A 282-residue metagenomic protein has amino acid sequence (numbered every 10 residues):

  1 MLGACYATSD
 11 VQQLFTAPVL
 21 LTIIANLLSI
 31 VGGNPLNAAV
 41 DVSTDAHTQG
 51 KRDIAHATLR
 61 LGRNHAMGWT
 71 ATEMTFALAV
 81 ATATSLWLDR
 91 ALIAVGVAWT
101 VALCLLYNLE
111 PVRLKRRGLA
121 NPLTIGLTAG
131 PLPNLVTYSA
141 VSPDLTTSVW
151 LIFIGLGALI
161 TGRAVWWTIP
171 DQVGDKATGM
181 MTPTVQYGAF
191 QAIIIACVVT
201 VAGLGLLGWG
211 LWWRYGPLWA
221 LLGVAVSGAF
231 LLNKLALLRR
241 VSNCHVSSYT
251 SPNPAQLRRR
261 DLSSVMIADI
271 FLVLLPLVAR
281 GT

Functional and structural regions predicted by a protein language model:
M1-G3, P122-Y138, V185-A189, T250-V273: Small-residue-rich segments of transmembrane alpha-helices in multi-pass membrane proteins, especially helix faces
L2-V40, I93-L105, L145-W166: Membrane-embedded alpha-helical segments that form the functional core of polytopic membrane enzymes, especially those
A7-A17, I125-V173, A189-I194, T200-V201: Functional transmembrane core segments of multi-pass inner-membrane proteins
A25-A57, G162-T184, A189: Acidic (Asp/Glu-rich) catalytic motifs at the cytosolic membrane interface
N34, L103-K115, A164, T168 (+1 more regions): C-terminal ends of transmembrane helices
V42-A94, M181-Y215, D261-D269: Multi-pass membrane catalytic core of lipid/isoprenoid biosynthesis enzymes
A55-D144: Intramembrane alpha-helical segments
Q191, W212, L218-T282: Extended hydrophobic alpha-helices typical of membrane-associated regions
